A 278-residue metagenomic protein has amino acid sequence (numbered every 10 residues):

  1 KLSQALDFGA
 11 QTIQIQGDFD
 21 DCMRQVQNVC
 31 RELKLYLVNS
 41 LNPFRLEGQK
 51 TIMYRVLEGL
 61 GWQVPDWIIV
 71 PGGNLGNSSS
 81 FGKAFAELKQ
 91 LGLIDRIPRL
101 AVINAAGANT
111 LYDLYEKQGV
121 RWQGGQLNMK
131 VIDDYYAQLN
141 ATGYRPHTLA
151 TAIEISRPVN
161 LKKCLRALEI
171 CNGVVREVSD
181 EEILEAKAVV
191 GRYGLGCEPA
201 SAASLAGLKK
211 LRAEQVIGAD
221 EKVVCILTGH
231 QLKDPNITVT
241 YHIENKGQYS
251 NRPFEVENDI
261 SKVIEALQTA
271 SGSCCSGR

Functional and structural regions predicted by a protein language model:
K1-L2, L46, N74-F81, L111 (+1 more regions): Short glycine/serine/threonine-rich phosphate/pyrophosphate-binding segments that cradle anionic phosphate groups
L2-D21: A glycine-rich helix N-cap at a beta->alpha junction
A5, Y54-V56, I69, L100 (+5 more regions): Buried hydrophobic positions in well-ordered alpha/beta secondary-structure cores of metabolic enzymes
L6, D66-V70, D95-N104, D220-I226: Beta-strand segments within the central parallel beta-sheet cores of soluble alpha/beta enzyme folds
G17-L37, F44, E87-G196, T240-R278: Active-site/ligand-binding loops adjacent to catalytic centers
N28-L91, L184, A188-V190: Active-site/ligand-binding-proximal alpha/beta "capping" segment
G72-G76, N160, L195-S201: Short glycine/threonine-rich catalytic loop with a Thr-x-Gly-x-Asp
D180-D234: Claisen-condensing/thiolase-fold acyl-transfer catalytic domains that form or cleave C-C bonds in fatty acid
